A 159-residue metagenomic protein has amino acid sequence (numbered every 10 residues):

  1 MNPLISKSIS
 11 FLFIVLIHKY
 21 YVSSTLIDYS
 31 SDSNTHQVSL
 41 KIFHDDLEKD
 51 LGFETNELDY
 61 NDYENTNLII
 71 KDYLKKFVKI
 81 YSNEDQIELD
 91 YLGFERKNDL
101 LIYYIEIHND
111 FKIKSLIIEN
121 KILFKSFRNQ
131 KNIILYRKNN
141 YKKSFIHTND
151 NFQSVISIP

Functional and structural regions predicted by a protein language model:
M1-T25: Bacterial Sec-dependent N-terminal signal peptides
H18-P159: N-terminal soluble domains immediately following signal/targeting peptides that reside in extracytoplasmic
